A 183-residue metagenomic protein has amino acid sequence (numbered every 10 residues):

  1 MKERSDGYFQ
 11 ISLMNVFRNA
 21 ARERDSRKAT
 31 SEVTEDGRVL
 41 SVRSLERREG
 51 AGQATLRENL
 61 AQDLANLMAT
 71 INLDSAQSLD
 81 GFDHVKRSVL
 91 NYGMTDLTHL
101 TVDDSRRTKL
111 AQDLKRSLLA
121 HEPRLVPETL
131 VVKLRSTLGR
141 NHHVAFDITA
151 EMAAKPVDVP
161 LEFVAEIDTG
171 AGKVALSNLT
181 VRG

Functional and structural regions predicted by a protein language model:
M1-V102, A153-G183: Immediate N-terminus of the mature polypeptide
R87-V89, D113, L125, H143-A145: Short connector loops at helix/strand junctions that flank enzyme active sites, especially segments positioning acidic
T95-H121, L125-P127: Mid-length scaffold segments of soluble, non-membrane domains
L130: Positively charged, low-complexity, intrinsically disordered RNA-binding extensions
K133-F146: Beta-rich nucleic-acid/ligand-interaction surfaces
A145-A154: Charged, glycine-enriched surface loops/patches that mediate electrostatic binding to polyanionic ligands
